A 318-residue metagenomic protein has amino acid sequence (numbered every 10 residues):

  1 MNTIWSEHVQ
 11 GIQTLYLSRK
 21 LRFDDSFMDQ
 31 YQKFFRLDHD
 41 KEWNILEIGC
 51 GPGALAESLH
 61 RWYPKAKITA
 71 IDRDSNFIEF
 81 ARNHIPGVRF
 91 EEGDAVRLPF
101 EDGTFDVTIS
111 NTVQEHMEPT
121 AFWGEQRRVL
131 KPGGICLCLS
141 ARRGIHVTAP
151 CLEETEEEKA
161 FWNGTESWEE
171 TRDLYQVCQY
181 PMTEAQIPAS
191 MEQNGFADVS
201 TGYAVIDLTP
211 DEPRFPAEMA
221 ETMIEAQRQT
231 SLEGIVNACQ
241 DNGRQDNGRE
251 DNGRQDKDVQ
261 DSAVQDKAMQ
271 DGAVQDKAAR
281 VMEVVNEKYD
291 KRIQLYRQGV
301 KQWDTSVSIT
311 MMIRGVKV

Functional and structural regions predicted by a protein language model:
M1-M28: Class I SAM-dependent methyltransferase Rossmann-like catalytic core, especially the SAM/SAH-binding loop
L21-W43: Conserved alpha-helix/loop element of class I SAM-dependent methyltransferases that forms part of the SAM/SAH-binding
L46, P52-R97: Class I SAM-dependent methyltransferase SAM/SAH-binding core
V96-V107: A short acidic, Gly/Pro-enriched loop at the edge of an enzyme's catalytic core that lines a small-molecule cofactor
V107-T120: A short SAM/SAH-binding and catalytic strip from SAM-dependent methyltransferases
A121-I135: A short glycine-rich, Lys/Arg-flanked "PGG" loop and its adjoining helix->strand segment in the class I
C138-P213, Q265, Q270: Conserved catalytic/acceptor-binding region of the Class I
S200-G243, D271-V318: Conserved Class I S-adenosyl-L-methionine
